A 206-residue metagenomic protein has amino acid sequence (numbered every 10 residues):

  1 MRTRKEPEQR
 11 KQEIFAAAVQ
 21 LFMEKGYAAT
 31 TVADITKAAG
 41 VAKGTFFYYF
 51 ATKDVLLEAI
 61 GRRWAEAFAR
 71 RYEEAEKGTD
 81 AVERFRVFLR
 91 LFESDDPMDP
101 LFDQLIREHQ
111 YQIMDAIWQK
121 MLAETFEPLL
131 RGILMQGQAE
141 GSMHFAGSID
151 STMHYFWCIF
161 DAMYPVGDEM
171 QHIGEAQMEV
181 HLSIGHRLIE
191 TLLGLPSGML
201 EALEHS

Functional and structural regions predicted by a protein language model:
M1, V87, G132-E140, C158-P165 (+1 more regions): C-terminal peripheral helix-coil segments that are non-catalytic and often amphipathic
M1-K25, T30-V41, V55: Basic, helix-initiating cap at the start of DNA-binding domains
P7, L57, G61, A65 (+5 more regions): Amphipathic, non-transmembrane alpha-helical scaffold segments
I14, T52-L57, A67-F68: Short amphipathic alpha-helical segment with a characteristic S/N-K-E followed by hydrophobic residues
G26-Y27, Y48, H144: Helix-turn-helix/winged-helix DNA-binding modules
A39-F50: Short hydrophobic/aromatic patch on the recognition helix
A59, R70-L101, I149, M153-F156 (+1 more regions): Hydrophobic alpha-helical connector segments
P97-R131, A139-S142, S151: Short secondary-structure transition hinges
